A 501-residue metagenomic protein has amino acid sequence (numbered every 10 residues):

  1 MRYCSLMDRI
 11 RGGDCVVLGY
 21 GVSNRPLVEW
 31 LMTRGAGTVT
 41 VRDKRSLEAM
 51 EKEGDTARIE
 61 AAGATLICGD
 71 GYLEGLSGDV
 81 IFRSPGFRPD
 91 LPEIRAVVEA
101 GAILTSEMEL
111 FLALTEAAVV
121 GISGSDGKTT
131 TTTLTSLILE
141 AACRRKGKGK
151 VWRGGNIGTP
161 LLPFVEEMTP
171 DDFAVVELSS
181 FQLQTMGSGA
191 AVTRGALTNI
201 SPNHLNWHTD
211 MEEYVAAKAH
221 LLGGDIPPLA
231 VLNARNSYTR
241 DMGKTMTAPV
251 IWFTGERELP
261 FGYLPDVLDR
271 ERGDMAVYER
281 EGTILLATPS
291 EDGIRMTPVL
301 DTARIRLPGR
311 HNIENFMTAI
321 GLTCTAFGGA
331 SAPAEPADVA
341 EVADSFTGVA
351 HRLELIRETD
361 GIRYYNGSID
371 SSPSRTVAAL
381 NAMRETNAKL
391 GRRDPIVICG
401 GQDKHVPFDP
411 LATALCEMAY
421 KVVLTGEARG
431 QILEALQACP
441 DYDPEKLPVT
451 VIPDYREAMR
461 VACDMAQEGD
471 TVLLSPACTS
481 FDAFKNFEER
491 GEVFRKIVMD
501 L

Functional and structural regions predicted by a protein language model:
M1-S106, L110, A330-S331, E434: N-terminal leader/targeting and accessory segments in enzymes
C4-C15, P26-W30, R34, V299-A419: Nucleotide phosphate-binding/pyrophosphate-handling subdomain across enzymes that bind or process nucleotide phosphates
L31, I81, I122, N156 (+13 more regions): Residue-level signal for inorganic ion chemistry
G37-S46, V231-A234, I396-C399, M418-E427: Short internal beta-strands
T38-D43, R153, W252, L474: Short beta-strand "acidic-cap" motif of Rossmann-like dinucleotide-binding folds
E53-A57, F408-D470: C-terminal helical cap/extension that packs against the catalytic core of soluble nucleotide-cofactor enzymes
T65, D70-E74, E167-W207, R240-T302 (+4 more regions): Extended acidic/charged loop-beta regions that coordinate divalent cations and stabilize anionic phosphate/carboxylate
L73-L76, P85-A234, Y238-P249, T386-K389 (+1 more regions): Phosphate-binding loop of NTP-binding sites
